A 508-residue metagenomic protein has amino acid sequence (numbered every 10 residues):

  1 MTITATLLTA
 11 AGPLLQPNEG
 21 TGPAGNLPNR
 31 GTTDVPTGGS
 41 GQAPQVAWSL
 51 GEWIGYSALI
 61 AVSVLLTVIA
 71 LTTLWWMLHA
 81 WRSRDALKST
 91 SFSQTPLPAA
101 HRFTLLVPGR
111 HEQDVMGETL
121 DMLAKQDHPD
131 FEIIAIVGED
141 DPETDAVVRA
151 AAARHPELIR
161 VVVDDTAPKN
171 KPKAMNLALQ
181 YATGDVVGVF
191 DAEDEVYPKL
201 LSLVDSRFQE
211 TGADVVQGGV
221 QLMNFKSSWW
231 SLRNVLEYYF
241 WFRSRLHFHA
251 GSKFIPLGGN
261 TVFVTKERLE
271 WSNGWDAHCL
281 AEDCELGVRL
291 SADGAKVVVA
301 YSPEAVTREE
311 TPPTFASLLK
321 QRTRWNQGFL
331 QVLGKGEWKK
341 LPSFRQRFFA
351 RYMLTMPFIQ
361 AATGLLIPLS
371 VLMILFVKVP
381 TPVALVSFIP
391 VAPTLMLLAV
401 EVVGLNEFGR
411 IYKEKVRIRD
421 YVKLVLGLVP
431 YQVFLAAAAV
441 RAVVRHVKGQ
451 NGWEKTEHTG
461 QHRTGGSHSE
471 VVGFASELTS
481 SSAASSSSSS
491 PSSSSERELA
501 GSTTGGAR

Functional and structural regions predicted by a protein language model:
T2-L97, V402-R410, L435, R441-H446 (+1 more regions): N-terminal membrane-anchoring/stem segments of glycan-assembly enzymes
W76-D130: N-terminal signal-anchor transmembrane helix
A80, L87, T95, M353-K448: Membrane-embedded multi-pass helical conduit in multi-pass membrane proteins, especially envelope-biosynthetic
D121-A167: Acidic donor-binding segment of Leloir-type glycosyltransferases
A150-P156, V161-D164, P168-D185, P198-C279 (+2 more regions): Long helical/loop segments within the catalytic core of UDP-sugar-dependent glycosyltransferases, especially the large
L280-L286: Acidic donor-binding loop at a coil-to-helix junction in glycosyltransferase catalytic cores that engages
G287-T307: Catalytic donor-sugar/metal-binding loop of nucleotide-sugar-dependent glycosyltransferases
